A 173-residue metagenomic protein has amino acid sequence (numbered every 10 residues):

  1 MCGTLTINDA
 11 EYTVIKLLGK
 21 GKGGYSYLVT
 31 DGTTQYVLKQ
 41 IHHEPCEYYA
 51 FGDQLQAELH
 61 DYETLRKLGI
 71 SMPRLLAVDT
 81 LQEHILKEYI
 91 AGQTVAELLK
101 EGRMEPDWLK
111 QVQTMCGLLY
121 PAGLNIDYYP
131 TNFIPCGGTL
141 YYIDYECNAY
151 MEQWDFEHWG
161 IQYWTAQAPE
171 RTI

Functional and structural regions predicted by a protein language model:
M1-I15: Juxta-kinase regulatory segment immediately upstream of eukaryotic protein kinase catalytic domains
I15-L17, K22-Q56: ATP-binding glycine-rich loop module of kinase domains
Y36, S71, I85, Y141-I143: Protein kinase-like catalytic core scaffold
A50-L68: The N-lobe alphaC helix and its flanking beta3-alphaC-beta4 segment of protein kinase-like domains, centered on
I70-W108: Conserved structural core of kinase catalytic domains
D107-M115: Conserved alphaE helix
W108, Y120-N125, C136-I173: C-lobe/activation-segment region of protein kinase-like
Y128-F133: Hydrophobic residue at the +6 position relative to the catalytic HRD Asp in the kinase catalytic loop
